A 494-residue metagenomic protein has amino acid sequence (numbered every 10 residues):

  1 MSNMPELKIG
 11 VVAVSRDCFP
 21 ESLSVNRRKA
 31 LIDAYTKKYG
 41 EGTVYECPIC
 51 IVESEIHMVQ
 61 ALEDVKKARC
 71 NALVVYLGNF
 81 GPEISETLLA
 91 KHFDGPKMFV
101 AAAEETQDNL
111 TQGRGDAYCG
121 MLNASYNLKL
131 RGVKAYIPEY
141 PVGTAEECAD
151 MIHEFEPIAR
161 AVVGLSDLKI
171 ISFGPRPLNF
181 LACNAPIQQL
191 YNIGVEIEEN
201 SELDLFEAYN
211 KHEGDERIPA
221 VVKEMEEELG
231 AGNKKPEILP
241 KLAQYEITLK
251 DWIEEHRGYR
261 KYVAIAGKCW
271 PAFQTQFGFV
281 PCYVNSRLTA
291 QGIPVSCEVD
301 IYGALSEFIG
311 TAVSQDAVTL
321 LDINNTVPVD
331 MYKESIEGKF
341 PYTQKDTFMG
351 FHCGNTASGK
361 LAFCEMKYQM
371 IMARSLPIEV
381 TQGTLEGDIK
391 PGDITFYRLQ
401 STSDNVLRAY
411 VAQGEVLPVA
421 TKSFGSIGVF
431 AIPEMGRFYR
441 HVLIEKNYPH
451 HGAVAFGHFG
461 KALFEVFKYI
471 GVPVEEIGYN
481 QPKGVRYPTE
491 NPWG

Functional and structural regions predicted by a protein language model:
S2-I9, G42, A101, E105-N233 (+1 more regions): Cap/lid and interdomain-hinge subdomains that line or gate substrate/regulatory clefts in soluble alpha/beta enzymes
V14-L31, T111-Y118, L178-A182: Glycine- and acidic-residue-enriched helix-capping/strand-helix junction motifs
H57-C70, E86-L89, T248-G258: Short, well-structured alpha-helical segments in soluble
C70-N79, M98-V100, Y262-G267: Periplasmic-binding protein-like
G81-D94, Q274-S286: Short Gly/Thr/Asp-enriched flexible loops that form oxyanion-binding sites at enzyme active sites
V222-V313: Long, internal scaffold/assembly segments composed of regular secondary structure
T289-F424: C-terminal catalytic subdomain
M370-G494: Extended hydrophobic packing segments that form well-structured cores
